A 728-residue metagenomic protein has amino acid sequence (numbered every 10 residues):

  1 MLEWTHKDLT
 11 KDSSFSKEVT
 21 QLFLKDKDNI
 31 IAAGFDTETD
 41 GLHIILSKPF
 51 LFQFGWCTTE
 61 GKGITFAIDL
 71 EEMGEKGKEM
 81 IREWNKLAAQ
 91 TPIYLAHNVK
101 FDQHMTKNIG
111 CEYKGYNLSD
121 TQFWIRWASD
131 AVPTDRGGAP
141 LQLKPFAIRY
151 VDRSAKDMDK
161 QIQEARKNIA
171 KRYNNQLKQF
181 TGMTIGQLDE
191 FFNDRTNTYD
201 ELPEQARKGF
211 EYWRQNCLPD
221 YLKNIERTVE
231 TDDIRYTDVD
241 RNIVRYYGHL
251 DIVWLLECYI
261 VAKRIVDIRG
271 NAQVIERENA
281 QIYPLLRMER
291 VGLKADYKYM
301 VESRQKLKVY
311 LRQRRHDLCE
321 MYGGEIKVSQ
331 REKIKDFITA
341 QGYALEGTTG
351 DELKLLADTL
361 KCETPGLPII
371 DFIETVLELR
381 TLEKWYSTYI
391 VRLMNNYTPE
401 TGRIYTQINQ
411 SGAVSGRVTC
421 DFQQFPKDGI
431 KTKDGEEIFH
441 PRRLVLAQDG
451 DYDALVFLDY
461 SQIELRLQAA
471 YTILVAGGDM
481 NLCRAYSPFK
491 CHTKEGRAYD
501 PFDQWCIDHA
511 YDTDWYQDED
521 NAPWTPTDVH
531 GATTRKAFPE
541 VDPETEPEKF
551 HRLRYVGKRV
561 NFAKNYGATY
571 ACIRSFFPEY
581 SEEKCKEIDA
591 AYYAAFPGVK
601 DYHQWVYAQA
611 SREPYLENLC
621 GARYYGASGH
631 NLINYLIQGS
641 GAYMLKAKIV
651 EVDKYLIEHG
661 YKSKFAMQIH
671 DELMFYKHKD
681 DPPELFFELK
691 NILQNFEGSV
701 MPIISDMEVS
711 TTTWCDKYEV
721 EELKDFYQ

Functional and structural regions predicted by a protein language model:
M1-P145, R149, K308, D434 (+5 more regions): Conserved RNase H-like, two-metal-ion catalytic cores of nucleic-acid enzymes
L2-L9, S14, I31-E60, L70-M73 (+6 more regions): Acidic, glycine-rich two-metal-ion catalytic cores of nucleic acid-processing enzymes
E112-L118, W124, K156-K327, T472-A522: Mixed-charge, glycine-rich, non-catalytic linkers/tails in nucleic-acid processing enzymes
L118-D120, N279-Q281, S329-K333, Y555 (+2 more regions): Short Gly/Ser/Thr- and Asp/Glu-enriched loop/turn motifs at secondary-structure junctions
D120, D251-I252, Q281-R290, D296-Y297 (+3 more regions): Catalytic palm active-site di-aspartate
L256, V291, R304-V328, E332 (+2 more regions): Polymerase palm active-site segment centered on the conserved acidic dipeptide of motif C
Q273-F372, A563-H603: Extended, well-ordered alpha-helical scaffold/bundle regions in very large, multi-domain proteins
Y555-N565: Short, amphipathic alpha-helical "recognition" segments used to contact nucleic acids or chromatin
